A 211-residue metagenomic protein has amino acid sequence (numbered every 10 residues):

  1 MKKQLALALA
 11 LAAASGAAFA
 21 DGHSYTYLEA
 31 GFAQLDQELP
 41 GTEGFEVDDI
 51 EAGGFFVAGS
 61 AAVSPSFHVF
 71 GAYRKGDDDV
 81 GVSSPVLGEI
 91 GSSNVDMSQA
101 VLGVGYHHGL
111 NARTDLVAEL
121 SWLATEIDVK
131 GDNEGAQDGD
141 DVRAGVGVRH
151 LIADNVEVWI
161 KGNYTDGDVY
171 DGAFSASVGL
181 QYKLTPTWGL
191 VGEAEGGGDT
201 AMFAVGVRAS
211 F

Functional and structural regions predicted by a protein language model:
M1-Y25: Cleavable N-terminal export/targeting peptides
G16-F19, F56, V63-P65, G105-L110 (+3 more regions): Outer-membrane beta-barrel proteins
G16-V69, Y73-D79: Short glycine/proline- and aromatic-enriched beta-strand/turn motifs that initiate or cap beta-hairpins
L28, P65-G71, N111-L116, I152-I160 (+1 more regions): Repeated loop/turn-to-beta-strand initiation elements of outer-membrane beta-barrel proteins
F32-E38, P65, Y73-D79, S98 (+6 more regions): Transmembrane beta-strands of outer-membrane beta-barrel pores
E38-V47, D79-S93, I127-Q137, Y170-S175 (+1 more regions): Outer-membrane beta-barrel translocator domains and adjoining extracellular loop/strand segments of Gram-negative
D48-E51, N94-S98, L110-A112, D138-D140 (+2 more regions): Solvent-exposed loop/turn segments connecting transmembrane beta-strands in outer-membrane beta-barrel proteins
V57-A61, L102-Y106, L120, V146-H150 (+2 more regions): Residues on the lipid-exposed face of transmembrane beta-strands in outer-membrane beta-barrel proteins
